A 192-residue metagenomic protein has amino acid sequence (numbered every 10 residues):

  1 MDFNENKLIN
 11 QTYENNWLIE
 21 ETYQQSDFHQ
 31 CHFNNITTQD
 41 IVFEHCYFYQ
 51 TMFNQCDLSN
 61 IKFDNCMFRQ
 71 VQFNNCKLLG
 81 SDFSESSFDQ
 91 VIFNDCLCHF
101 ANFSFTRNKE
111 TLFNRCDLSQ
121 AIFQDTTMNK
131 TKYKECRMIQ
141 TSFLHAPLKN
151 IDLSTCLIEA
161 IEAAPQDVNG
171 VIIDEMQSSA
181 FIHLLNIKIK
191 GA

Functional and structural regions predicted by a protein language model:
M1-A192: Tandem repeat scaffolds
